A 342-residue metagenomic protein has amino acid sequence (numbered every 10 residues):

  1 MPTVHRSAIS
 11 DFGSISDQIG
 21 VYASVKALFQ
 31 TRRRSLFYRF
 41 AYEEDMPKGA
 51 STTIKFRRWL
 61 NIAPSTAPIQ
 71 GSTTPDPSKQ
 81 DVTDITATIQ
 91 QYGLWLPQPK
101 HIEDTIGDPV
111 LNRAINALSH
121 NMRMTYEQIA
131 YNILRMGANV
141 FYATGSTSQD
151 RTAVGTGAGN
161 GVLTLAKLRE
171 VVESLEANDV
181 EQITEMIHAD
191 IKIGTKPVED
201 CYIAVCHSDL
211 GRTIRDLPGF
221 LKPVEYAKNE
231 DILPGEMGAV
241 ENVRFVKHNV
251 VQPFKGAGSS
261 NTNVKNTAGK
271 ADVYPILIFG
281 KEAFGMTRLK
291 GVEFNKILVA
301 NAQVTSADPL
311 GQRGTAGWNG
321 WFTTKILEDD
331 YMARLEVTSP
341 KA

Functional and structural regions predicted by a protein language model:
M1-T88, M332, S339: N-terminal "assembly arms/tails" that initiate or stabilize quaternary assembly in self-assembling proteins
P2-R34, T152-K192, D200-V205, D209-A342: Sequence/fold signature of self-assembling virion shell proteins
K55-R57, P97, I203-V205: Structural recognition of the beta-strand scaffold that forms the well-ordered cores of secreted hydrolase catalytic
W59-N61, H101, L134-R135, H207-D209 (+1 more regions): An acidic- and aromatic-residue-enriched active-site/binding cleft used to recognize and process polar
S78-I106, K290: Short acidic, glycine/tyrosine-flanked loop/strand segments centered on an H-E-D-like triad
T105-H188: Alpha-helical scaffold segments that mediate packing/assembly in large oligomeric complexes
K196: GGW-centered surface loops in extracellular recognition modules
